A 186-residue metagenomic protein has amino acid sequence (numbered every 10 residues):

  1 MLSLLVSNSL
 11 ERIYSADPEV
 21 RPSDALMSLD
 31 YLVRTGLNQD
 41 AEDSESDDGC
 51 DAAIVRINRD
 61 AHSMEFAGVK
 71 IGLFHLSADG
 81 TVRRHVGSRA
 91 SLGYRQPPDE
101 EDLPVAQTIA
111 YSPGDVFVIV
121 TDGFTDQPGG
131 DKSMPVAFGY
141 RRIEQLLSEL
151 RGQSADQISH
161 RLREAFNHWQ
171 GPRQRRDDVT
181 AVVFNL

Functional and structural regions predicted by a protein language model:
M1-L4: Conserved long alpha-helical elements within nucleotide-processing catalytic cores of c-di-GMP signaling and class III
S7-L186: Conserved subregion of the PPM/PP2C metallophosphatase catalytic domain
